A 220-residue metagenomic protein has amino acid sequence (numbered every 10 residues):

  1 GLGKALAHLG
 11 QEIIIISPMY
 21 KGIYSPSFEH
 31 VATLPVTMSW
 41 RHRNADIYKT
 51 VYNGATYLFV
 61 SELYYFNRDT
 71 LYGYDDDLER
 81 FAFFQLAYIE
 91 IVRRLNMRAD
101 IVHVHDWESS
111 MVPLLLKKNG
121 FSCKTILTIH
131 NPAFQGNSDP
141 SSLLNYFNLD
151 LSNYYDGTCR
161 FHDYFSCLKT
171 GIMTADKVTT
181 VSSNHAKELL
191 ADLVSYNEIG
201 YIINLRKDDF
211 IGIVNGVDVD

Functional and structural regions predicted by a protein language model:
G1-D220: Catalytic cores of nucleotide-sugar-dependent glycosyltransferases that transfer UDP/GDP/TDP-activated
